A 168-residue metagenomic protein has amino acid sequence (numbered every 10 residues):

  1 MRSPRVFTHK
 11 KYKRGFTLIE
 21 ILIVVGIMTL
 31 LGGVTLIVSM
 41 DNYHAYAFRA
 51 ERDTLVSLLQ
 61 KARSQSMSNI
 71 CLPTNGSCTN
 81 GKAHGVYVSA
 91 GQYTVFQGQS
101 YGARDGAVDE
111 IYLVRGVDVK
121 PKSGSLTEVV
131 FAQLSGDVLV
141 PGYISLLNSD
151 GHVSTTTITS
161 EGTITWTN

Functional and structural regions predicted by a protein language model:
R2, H9-M40: N-terminal single-pass transmembrane signal-anchor helix
R5-V6, T74-C78: Intrinsically disordered, low-complexity Ser/Thr- and acidic-rich flexible linkers and loops, especially at boundaries
K13, S100, R104, S149 (+1 more regions): Short, ordered coil/turn segments that flank beta-strands lining enzyme active or ligand-binding pockets
Y43-N75: Membrane-proximal N-terminal amphipathic helix
S77-V130: Type IV pilin-like appendage domain
Q133-Y143, L147-N168: Low-complexity, S/T/G/P-rich flexible repeat/linker segments used as non-globular hinges and stalks within
